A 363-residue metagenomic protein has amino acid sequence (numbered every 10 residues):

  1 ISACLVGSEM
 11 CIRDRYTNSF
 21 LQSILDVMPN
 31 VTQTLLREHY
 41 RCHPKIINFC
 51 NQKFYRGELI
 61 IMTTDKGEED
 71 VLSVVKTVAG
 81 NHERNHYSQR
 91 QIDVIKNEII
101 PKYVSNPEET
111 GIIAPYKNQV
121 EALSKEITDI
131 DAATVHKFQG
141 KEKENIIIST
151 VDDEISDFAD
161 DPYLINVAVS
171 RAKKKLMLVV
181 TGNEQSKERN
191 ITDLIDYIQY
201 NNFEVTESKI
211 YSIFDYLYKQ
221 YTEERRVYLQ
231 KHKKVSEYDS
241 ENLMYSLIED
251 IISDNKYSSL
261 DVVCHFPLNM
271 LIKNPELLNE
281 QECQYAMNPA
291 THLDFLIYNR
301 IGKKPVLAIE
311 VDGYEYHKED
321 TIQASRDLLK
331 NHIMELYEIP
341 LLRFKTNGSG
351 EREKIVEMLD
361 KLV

Functional and structural regions predicted by a protein language model:
I1-G7: Positively charged, low-complexity/disordered segments
S8-E9, R13-T34, N51, D70 (+1 more regions): Helicase C-terminal subdomain and adjacent C-terminal extension
Y16, R84-K96, S240-M244, N288 (+1 more regions): Phosphate/oxyanion-binding active-site loops and adjacent basic polyanion-contact surfaces
N30-S73: Coupling/hinge elements of helicase-like and P-loop NTPase modules
E58-E126: Conserved helicase/translocase motor-coupling segment
E109-G111, T128-H136, S258-V263: Conserved RecA-like helicase motor-core motifs
A132-D153: Conserved motor-coupling elements within RecA-like helicase/translocase cores
K209-V363: Nucleic-acid endo/exonuclease domains
